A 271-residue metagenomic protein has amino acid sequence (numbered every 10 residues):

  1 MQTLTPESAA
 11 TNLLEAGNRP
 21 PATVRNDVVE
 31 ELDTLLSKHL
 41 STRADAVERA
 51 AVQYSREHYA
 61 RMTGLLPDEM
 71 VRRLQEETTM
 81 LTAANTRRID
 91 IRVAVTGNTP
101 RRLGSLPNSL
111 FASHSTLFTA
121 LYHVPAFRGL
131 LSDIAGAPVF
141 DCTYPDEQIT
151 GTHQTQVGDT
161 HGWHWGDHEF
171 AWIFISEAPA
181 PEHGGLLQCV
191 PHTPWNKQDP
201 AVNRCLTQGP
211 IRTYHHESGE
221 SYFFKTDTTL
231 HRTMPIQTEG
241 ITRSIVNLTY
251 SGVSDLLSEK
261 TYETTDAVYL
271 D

Functional and structural regions predicted by a protein language model:
M1-S55, A267, D271: Fe(II)/2-oxoglutarate
A50, H58, R73-Q75: A structural signal for short hydrophobic/aromatic patches embedded in well-ordered alpha helices
Y59-L66, H215: Short amphipathic
M62, F170-W172, S244-V246: Hydrophobic residues positioned within well-ordered beta-strands of beta-sheet architectures
G64-M80, N85, N98-D146: Signature of the catalytic double-stranded beta-helix
T78, S176, Y250-G252: Short beta-strand segments enriched in hydrophobic/aromatic residues within well-folded beta-rich domains
G129-S221, E259: Catalytic core of non-heme Fe(II) oxygenases with the double-stranded beta-helix
G185, W195-D271: Catalytic core of Fe(II)/2-oxoglutarate
